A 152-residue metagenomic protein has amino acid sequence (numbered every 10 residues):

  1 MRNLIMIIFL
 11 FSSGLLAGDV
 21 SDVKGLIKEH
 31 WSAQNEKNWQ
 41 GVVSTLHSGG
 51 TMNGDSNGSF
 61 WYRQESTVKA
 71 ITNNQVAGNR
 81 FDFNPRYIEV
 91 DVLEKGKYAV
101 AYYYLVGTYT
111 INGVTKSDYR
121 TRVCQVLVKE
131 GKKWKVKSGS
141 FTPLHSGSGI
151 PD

Functional and structural regions predicted by a protein language model:
M1-L4: Positively charged n-region of N-terminal signal peptides that target proteins for export
I8, S12-T45, I150-D152: Short, low-complexity N-terminal intrinsically disordered segments enriched in polar/charged residues
W39-E94, Y102, Y119: A solvent-exposed, acidic/Ser-Thr-rich amphipathic alpha-helical stretch
L46, L105-G107, S140-P143: Short beta-strand segments enriched in hydrophobic/aromatic residues within well-folded beta-rich domains
G78, G107-S117, H145: Short, cysteine-centered beta-strand-loop-beta hairpins and adjacent loop/turn segments enriched in charged/polar
V90-A99, L127-K133: A short, structured loop/turn motif at beta-sheet edges
Y102-L105, G147-D152: A short, hydrophobic/aromatic-rich structural module that often spans a beta strand with its adjoining loop
R120-G149: Short beta-strand edge/turn micro-motifs at domain boundaries
